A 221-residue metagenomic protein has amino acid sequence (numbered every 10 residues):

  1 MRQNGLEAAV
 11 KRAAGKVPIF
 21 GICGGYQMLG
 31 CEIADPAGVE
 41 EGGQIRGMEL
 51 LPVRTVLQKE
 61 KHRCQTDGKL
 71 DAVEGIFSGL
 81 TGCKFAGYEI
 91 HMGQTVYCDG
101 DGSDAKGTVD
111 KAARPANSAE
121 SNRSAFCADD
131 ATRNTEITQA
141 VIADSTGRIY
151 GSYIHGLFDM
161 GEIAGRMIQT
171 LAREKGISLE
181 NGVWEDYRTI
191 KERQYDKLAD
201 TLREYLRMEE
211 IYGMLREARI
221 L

Functional and structural regions predicted by a protein language model:
M1-I76, T81-A86: Cysteine-nucleophile active-site neighborhood
G15, V53-V56, V73, T95 (+2 more regions): Generic secondary-structure signature for well-ordered alpha-helical cores
I22, I90, I154: Single, functionally critical "micro-switch" positions that shape active/binding sites and transmembrane helices
Y26, T55, M92-Q94, G156-F158: Glycine-rich beta-alpha junction loops
E60-H62, D99-G102, G161-R166: Short conserved micro-motifs at the rims of enzyme active sites and ligand-binding pockets
V73-G147: Catalytic beta-strand/loop cores that center a nucleophilic Ser/Cys/Thr and support acyl-enzyme chemistry
T138-L221: Acyltransferase
